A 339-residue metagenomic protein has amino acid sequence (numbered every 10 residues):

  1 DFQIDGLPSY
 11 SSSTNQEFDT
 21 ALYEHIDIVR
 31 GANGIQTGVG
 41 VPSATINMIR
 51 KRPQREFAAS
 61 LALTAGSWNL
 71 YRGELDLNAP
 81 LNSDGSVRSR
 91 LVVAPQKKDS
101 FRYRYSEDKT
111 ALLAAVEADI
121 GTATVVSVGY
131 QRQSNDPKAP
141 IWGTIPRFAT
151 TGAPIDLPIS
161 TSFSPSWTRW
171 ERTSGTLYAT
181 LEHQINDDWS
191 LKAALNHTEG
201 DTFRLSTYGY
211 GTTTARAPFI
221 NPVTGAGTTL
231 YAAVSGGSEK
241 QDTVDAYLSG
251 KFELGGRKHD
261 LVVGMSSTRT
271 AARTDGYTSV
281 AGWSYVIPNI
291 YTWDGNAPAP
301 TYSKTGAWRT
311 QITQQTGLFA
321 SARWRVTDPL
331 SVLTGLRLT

Functional and structural regions predicted by a protein language model:
D1-A32: Periplasmic plug
Q3, A58-S60, R88-V92, V125-S127 (+3 more regions): Residue-level detector of the transmembrane beta-barrel scaffold of outer-membrane proteins
A21-D27, I35-L112, I120-T124, G175: Outer-membrane beta-barrel translocator/receptor signature
R52, A79-S83, K97, A118-T122 (+3 more regions): Outer-membrane beta-barrel proteins
L63-N69, A79, P95-D99, D108-T110 (+5 more regions): Transmembrane beta-strands of outer-membrane beta-barrel pores
R72, S100-R104, N135-I141, L191 (+4 more regions): Outer-membrane beta-barrel proteins
Q96-S100, L113-D119, A123-Q184, E199-E239 (+3 more regions): Acidic/polar loop-and-plug regions of large Gram-negative outer-membrane beta-barrel proteins
L177-E199, L230-T339: Face-selective signature of the C-terminal outer-membrane beta-barrel domain
